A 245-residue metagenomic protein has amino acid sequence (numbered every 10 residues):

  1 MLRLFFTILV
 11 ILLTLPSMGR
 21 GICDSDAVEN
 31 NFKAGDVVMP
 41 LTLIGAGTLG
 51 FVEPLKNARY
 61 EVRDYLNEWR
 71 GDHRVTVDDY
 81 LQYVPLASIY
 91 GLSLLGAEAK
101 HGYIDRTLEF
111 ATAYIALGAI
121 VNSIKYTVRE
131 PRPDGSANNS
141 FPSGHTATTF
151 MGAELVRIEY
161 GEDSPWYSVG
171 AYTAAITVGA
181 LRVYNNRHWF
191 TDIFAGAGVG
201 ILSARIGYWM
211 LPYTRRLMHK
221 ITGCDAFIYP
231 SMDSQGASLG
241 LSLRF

Functional and structural regions predicted by a protein language model:
L2-M39, H101-I104, L117-F245: Replace "edges of transmembrane helices
R20-I89, K125-D134: N-terminal transmembrane-helix/juxtamembrane module of multi-pass inner/ER membrane proteins
G47-G50, I89, S93, G179-R182 (+1 more regions): Structural signal for membrane-spanning alpha-helices in multi-pass inner-membrane proteins, emphasizing helix cores
R74-V77, T107, A111, S143: Hydrophobic alpha-helical transmembrane segments of multi-pass membrane proteins
P85-L92, G96, A116: Generic short alpha-helical segment signal, independent of protein family or function, capturing local helix propensity
A97-A111: Cytoplasmic juxtamembrane regions at transmembrane-helix boundaries
E109-Y114, A197: Alpha-helical transmembrane segments of multi-pass membrane proteins, especially transporters and channels
